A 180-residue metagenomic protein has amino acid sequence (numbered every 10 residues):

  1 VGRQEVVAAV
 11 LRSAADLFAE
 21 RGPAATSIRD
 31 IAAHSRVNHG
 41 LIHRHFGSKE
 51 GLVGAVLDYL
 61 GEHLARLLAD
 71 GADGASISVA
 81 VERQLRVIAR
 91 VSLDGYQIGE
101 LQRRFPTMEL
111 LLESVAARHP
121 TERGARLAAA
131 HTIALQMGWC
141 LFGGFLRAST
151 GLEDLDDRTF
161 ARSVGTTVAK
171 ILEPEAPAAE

Functional and structural regions predicted by a protein language model:
E5-A9, S13-G51: Helix-turn-helix
S13-E20, R66-L67, V87-V91, L135 (+1 more regions): Solvent-exposed, amphipathic alpha-helical segments
G47-G51, V79, Y96, P120: Residues in soluble alpha-helical coiled-coils and helical-bundle/repeat scaffolds
V53-L60, R104: Alpha-helical DNA-contacting segments of helix-turn-helix folds
A55, E62-L93, E122, A129: Hydrophobic alpha-helical connector segments
Y59, H63, V91-G95, L135-F142 (+1 more regions): Phosphate/oxyanion-binding loops and surfaces in catalytic or ligand/nucleic-acid-binding neighborhoods
S76-E113, G143-R147: Amphipathic alpha-helical segments used for helix-helix packing
L101-F105, V115-E180: Hydrophobic/aromatic-rich alpha-helical bundle segments in the mid-to-C-terminal region
